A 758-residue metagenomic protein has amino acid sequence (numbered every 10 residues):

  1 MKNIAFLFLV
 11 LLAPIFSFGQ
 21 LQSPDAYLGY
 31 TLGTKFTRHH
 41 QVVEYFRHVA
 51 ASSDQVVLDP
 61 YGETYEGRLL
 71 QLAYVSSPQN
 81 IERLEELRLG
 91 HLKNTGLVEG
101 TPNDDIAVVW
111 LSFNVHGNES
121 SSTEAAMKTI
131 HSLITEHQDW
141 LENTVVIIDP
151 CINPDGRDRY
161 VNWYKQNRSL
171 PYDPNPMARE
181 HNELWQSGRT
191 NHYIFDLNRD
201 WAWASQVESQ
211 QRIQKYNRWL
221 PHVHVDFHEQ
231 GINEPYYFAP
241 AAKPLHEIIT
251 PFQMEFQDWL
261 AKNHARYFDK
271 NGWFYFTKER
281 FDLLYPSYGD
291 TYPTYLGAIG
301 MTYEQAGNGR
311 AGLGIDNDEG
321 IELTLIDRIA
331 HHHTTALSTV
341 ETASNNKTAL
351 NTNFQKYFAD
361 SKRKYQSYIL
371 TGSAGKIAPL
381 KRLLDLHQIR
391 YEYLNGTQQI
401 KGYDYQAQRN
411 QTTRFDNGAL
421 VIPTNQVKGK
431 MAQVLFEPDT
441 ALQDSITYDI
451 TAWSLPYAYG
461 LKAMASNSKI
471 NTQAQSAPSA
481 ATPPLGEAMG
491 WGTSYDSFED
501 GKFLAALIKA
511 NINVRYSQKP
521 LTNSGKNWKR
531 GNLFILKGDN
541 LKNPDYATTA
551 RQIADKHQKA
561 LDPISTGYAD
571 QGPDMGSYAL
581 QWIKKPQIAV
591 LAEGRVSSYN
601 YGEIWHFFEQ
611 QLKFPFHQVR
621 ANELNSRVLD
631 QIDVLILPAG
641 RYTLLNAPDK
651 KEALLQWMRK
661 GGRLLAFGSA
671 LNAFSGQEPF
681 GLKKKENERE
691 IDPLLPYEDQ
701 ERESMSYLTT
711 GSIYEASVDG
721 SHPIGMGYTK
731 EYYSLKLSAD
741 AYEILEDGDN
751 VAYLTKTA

Functional and structural regions predicted by a protein language model:
M1-S23: Bacterial Sec-dependent N-terminal signal peptides
Q20-S120, E124-T135, D139-V145, R199 (+8 more regions): Intrinsic-disorder/low-complexity accessory segments
I130, N143-N167, P171-Y172: Carboxylate/His-rich catalytic cores and anion/metal-binding grooves
D149-N153, Y164, F227-E234, A670-L671: Short, solvent-exposed turn/loop segments enriched in Gly/Ser/Thr/Pro and often Arg
N162-H181, A202, Q206-S209, R218-P221 (+1 more regions): Active-site cavity-forming subdomains of large catalytic enzyme subunits
N175-F195: Aromatic- and acidic-residue-enriched carbohydrate-binding clefts of CAZyme catalytic domains
T190-L197, F227, L637-G640: Short acidic, glycine-rich surface-loop motifs adjacent to enzyme active sites
Y216-Q230: Proline-aspartate-enriched helix->loop->beta-strand connector
